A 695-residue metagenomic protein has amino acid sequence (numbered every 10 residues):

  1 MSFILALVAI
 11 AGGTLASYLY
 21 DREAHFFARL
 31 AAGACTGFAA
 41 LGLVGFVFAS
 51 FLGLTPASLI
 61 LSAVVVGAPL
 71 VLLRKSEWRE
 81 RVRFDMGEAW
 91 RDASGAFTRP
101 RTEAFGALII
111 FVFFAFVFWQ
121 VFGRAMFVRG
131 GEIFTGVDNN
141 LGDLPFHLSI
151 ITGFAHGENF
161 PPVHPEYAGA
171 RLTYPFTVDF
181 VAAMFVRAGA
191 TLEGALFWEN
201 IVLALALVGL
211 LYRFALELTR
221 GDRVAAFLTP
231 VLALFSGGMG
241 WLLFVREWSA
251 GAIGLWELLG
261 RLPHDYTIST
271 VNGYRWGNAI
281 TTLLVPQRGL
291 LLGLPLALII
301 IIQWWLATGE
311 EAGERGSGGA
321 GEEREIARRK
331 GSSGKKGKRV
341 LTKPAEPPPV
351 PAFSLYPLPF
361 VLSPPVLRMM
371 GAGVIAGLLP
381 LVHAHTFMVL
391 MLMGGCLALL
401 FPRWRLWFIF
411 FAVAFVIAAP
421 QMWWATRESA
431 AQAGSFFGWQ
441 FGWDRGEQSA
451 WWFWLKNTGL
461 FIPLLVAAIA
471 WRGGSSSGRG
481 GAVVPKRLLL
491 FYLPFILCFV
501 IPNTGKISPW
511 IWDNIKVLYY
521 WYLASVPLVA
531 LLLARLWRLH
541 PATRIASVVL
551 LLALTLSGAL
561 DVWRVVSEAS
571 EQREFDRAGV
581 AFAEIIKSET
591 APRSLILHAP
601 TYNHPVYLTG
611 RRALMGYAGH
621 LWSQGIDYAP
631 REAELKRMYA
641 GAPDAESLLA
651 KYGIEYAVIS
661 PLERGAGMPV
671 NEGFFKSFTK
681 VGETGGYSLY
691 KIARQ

Functional and structural regions predicted by a protein language model:
M1-G12, E103-F116, G142-P145, P286-I302 (+4 more regions): Alpha-helical transmembrane segments at the extracellular/periplasmic loop-to-helix junctions of multi-pass membrane
M1-R99: Membrane-embedded, hydrophobic transmembrane alpha-helices
I4, W248, L381-V389, G395-S475 (+2 more regions): Transmembrane catalytic cores of multi-pass membrane glycosyltransferases and polysaccharide-assembly enzymes
A49, T281-P286, R368-H383: Membrane-interface alpha helices of multi-pass inner-membrane proteins
R81, A89-D92, A96-R101, E310-E311 (+5 more regions): Membrane-interface helix-loop-helix junctions at transmembrane boundaries of multi-pass membrane enzymes, predominantly
F113-L296, E571-R573: Active-site lumenal/periplasmic loops and adjacent helix-entry segments of GT-C-fold, multi-pass membrane
A115-V121, F235, M239, V382 (+6 more regions): Transmembrane alpha-helical segments
H540-R544, V548-Q695: Extracytoplasmic
